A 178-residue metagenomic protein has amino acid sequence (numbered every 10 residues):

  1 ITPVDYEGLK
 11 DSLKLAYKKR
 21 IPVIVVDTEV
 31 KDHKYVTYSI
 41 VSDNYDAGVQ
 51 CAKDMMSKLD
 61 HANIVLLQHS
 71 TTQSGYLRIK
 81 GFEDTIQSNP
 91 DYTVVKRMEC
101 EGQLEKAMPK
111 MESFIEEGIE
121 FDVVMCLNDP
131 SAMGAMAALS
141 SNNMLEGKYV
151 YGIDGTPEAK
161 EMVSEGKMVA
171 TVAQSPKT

Functional and structural regions predicted by a protein language model:
I1-T178: A residue-level marker of the well-folded mature domains of exported/periplasmic proteins
